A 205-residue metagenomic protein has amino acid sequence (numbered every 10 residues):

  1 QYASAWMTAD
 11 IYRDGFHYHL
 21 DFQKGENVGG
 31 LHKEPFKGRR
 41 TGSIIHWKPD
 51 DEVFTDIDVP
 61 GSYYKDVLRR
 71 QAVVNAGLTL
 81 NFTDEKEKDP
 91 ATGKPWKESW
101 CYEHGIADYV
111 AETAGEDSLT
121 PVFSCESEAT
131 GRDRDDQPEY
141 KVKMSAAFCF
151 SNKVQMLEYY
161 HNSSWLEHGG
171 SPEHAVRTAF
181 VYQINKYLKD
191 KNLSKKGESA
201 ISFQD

Functional and structural regions predicted by a protein language model:
Q1-E112: GHKL-type ATPase core
S62, R70-Q71, G77, N81-D205: GHKL/Histidine-kinase-like ATPase module
